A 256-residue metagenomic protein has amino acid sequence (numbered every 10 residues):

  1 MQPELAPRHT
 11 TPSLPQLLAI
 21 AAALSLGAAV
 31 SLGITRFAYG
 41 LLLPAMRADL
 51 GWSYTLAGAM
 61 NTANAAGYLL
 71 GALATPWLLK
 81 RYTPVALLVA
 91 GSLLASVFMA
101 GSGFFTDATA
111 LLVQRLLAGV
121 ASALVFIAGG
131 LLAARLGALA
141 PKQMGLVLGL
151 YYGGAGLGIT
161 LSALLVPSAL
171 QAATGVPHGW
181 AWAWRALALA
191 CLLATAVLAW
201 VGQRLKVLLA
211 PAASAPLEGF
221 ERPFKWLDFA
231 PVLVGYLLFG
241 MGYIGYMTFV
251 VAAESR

Functional and structural regions predicted by a protein language model:
P7-L14, Q203-V232: Juxtamembrane intracellular "pre-TM" segments in multi-pass secondary transporters
Y39-G40, D228-R256: Extracytoplasmic gate region of multi-pass secondary transporters
G51, T83, F104-A110: Helix-breaking motifs and short loop linkers at transmembrane-helix boundaries and internal kinks in secondary membrane
G71-T83: Helix-to-loop junctions at the C-terminal end of transmembrane segments in multipass secondary transporters
A86-A100: Structural signature of the two symmetry-related core transmembrane helices
F98, T109-L117: Paired small-residue
Q114-G153: Cytoplasmic helix-loop-helix junction between adjacent transmembrane helices in 12-TM secondary transporters
P167, A188-A212: C-terminal membrane-cytosol helix-exit motif in multi-pass small-molecule transporters
